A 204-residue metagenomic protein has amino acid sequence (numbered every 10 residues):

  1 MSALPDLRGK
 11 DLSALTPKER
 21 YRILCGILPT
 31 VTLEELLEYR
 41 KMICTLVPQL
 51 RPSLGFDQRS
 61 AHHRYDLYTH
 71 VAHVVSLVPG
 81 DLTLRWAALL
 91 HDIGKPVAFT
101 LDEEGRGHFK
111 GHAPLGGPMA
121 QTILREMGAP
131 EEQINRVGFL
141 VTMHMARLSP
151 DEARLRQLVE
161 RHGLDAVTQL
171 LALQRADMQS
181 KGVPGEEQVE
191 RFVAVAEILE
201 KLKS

Functional and structural regions predicted by a protein language model:
M1-D81, R85, I93-G107, P118-G128: Glycine- and charge-enriched loop/helix tracts that form the active or gating conduit in phosphate/cation-handling
S2, K181-S204: Terminal helices and disordered tails flanking the catalytic cores of nucleotide-processing hydrolases
G9-P17, G111-H112, M143-L148, V195-S204: Short, mixed-charge aromatic SLiMs
L12, D66, H108-H112, H162 (+1 more regions): A generic short alpha-helical patch detector that favors 3-5-residue windows in or near N-terminal regions
E34-R40, V47-G55, A87-A88, D151-Q157 (+2 more regions): Short coil/turn segments at secondary-structure boundaries
E35, H70, L89, Q133 (+2 more regions): General structural feature for long, well-ordered alpha-helical segments within catalytic domains of soluble enzymes
S53-F56, R136-H144, R191-F192: A glycine-rich phosphate-binding loop feature that marks nucleotide/adenosyl-phosphate handling sites
V75-V183: Divalent metal-dependent catalytic cores for phosphoryl transfer on phosphate-bearing substrates
